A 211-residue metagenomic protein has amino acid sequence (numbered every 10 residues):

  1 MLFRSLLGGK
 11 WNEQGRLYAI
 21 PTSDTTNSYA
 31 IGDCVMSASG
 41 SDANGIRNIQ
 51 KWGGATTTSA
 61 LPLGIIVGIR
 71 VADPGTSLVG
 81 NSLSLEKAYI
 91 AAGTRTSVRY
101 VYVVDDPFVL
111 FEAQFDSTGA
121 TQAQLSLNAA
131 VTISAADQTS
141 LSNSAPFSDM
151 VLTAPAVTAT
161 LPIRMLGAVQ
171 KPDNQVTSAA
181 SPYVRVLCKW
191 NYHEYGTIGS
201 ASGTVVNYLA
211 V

Functional and structural regions predicted by a protein language model:
M1-V211: Surface-exposed, low-hydrophobicity beta-strand/loop segments enriched in small/polar/acidic residues
